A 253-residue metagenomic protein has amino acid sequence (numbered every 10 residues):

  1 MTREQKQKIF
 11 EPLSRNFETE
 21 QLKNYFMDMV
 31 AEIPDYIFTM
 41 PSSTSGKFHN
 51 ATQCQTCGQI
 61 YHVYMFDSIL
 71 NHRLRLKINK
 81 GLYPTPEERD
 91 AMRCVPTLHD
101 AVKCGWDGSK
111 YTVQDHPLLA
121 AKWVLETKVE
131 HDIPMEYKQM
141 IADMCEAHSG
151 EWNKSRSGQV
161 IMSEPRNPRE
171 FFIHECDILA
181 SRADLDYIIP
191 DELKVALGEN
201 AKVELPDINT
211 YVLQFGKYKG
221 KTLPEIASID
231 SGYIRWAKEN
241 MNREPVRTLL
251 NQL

Functional and structural regions predicted by a protein language model:
M1-G108: Acidic/His-rich, divalent-metal-binding segments that scaffold phosphate/diphosphate chemistry
T2-K8, Q114-L119, Q214: Short acidic alpha-helix initiation/capping motifs at coil-to-helix transition points, especially at protein N-termini
E32, H148-W152, G232: A short structural micro-motif
E32-P34, D100, I178, K217-K221: Conformational gate/switch positions in structured elements
N50, Q55-G58, H62, I78-E192: Divalent metal-dependent catalytic cores for phosphoryl transfer on phosphate-bearing substrates
M65-L70, L119-A120, V124, Y233: Amphipathic alpha-helices of TPR/Sel1-like and other helical repeat/solenoid scaffolds
L193-L197: A feature for the membrane-embedded catalytic helix bundles of lipid/isoprenoid biosynthetic enzymes
G198-L253: Accessory DNA-engaging acidic/polar modules
